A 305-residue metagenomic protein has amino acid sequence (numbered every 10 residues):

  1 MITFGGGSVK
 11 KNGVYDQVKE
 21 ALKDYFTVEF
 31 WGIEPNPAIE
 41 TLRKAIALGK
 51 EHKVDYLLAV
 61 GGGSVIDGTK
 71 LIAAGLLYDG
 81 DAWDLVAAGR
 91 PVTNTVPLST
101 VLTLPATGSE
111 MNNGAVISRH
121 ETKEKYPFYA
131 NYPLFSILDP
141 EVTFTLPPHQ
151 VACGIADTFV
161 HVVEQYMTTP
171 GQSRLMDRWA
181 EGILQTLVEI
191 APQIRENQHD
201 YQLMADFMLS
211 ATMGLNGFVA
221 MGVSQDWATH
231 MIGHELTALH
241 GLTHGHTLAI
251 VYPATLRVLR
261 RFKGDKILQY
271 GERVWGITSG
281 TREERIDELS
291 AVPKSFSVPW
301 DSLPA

Functional and structural regions predicted by a protein language model:
M1-Y56: ATP/NTP phosphate-donor binding region
K10-G13, I39-L42, S64-K70, G108-M111 (+2 more regions): Short glycine/serine/threonine-rich phosphate/pyrophosphate-binding segments that cradle anionic phosphate groups
Q17-V18, I46, V65-D79, M111-N112: Short Gly/Thr/Asp-enriched flexible loops that form oxyanion-binding sites at enzyme active sites
V54-K70, T103-P105, S109, L239: Glycine/serine-rich anion-binding loops at beta->alpha junctions that coordinate negatively charged ligand groups
Y78-R178, Q269: A glycine/threonine-rich phosphate-anchoring loop and its flanking beta-alpha core in nucleotide/phosphate-binding
Q165, T169-E288: Active-site segments that bind and position negatively charged phosphate/pyrophosphate groups
T278-A305: C-terminal hydrophobic structural anchor segments that stabilize assembly/packing rather than catalytic chemistry
